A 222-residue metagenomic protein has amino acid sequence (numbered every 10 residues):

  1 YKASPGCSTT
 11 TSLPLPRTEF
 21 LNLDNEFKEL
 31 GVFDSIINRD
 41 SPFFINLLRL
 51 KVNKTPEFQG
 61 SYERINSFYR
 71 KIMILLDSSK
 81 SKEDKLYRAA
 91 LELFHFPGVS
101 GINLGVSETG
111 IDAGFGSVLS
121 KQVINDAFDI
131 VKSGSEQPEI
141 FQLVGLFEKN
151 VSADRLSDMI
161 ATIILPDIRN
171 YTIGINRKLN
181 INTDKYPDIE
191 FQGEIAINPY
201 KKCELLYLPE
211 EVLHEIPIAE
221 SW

Functional and structural regions predicted by a protein language model:
Y1-F141, F147-W222: Nuclease-adjacent, charged terminal/linker segments that flank catalytic cores
